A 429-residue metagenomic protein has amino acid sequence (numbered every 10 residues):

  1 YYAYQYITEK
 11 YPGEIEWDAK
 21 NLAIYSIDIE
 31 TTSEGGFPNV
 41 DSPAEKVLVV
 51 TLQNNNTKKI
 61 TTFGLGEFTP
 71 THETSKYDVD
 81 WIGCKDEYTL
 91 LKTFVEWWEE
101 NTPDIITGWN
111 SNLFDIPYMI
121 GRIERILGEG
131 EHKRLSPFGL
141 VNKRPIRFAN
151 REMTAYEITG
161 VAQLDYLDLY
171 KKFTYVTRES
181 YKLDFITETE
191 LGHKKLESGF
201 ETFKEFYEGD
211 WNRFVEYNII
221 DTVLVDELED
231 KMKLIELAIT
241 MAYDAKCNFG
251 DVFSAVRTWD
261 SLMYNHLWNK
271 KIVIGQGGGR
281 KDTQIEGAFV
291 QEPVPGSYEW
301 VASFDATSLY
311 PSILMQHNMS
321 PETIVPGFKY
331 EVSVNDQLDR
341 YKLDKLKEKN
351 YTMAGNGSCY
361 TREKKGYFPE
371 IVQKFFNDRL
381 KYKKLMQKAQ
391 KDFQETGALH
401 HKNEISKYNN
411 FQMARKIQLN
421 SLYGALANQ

Functional and structural regions predicted by a protein language model:
Y1, A306, S320, Y330-Q429: Conserved catalytic core of nucleic-acid polymerases
Y1-L22, G278-Q291, E299: A contiguous, basic/glycine-rich beta-loop/short-helix subdomain that forms a polymer-engagement track
E9-I105: Conserved RNase H-like, two-metal-ion catalytic cores of nucleic-acid enzymes
V40-A44, P117-G130, A242-Y243, T258 (+1 more regions): Short secondary-structure boundary/capping segments
T69-T177: Conserved DEDDh/DEDDy metal-dependent 3′-5′ exonuclease domain
E100-D115, T159-V256: Acidic, Mg2+-coordinating catalytic module of metal-dependent nucleases/exonucleases that use a two-metal-ion mechanism
E201-E322, P326-F328, Q394-Q429: Common nucleic-acid-contacting/processivity interface regions adjacent to the catalytic cores of nucleic-acid enzymes
